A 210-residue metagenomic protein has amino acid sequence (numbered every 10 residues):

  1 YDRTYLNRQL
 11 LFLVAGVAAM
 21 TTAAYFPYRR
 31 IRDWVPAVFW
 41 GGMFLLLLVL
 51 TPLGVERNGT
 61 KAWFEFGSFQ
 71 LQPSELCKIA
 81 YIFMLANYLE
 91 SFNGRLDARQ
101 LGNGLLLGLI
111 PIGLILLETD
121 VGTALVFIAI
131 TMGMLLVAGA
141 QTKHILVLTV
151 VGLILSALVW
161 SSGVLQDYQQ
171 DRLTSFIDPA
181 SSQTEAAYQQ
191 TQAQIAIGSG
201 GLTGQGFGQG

Functional and structural regions predicted by a protein language model:
Y1-T191: Hydrophobic alpha-helical transmembrane segments of multi-pass inner membrane proteins, especially in bacterial systems
Y188-I195, T203: Short hydrophobic, aromatic-rich alpha-helical segments embedded in or entering the lipid bilayer of multi-pass
G201-G210: Long extracytoplasmic/lumenal interhelical loops at the membrane interface of multi-pass membrane proteins
